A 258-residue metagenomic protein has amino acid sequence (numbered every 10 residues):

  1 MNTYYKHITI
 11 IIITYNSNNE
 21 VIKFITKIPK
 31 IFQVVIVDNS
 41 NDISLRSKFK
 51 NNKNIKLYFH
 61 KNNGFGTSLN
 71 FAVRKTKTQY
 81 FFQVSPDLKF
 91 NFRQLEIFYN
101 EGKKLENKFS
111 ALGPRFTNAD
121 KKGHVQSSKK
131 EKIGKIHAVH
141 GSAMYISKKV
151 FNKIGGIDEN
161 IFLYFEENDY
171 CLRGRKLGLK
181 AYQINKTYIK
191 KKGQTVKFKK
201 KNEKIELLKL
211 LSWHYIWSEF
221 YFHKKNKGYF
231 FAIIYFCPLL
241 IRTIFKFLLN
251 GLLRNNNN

Functional and structural regions predicted by a protein language model:
I12-K30: Short, well-formed alpha-helical segments that are part of the catalytic scaffolds of diverse glycosyltransferases
D38-R46: A conserved acidic beta->alpha catalytic loop
F59-T76: Glycine-rich, basic loop-to-helix element that forms the pyrophosphate-binding segment of sugar-nucleotide handling
F81: Short aromatic/hydrophobic "clamp" motif used to bind/position activated sugar donors
K89-H124: Conserved donor NDP-sugar-binding/catalytic core segment of glycosyltransferases
A143-I146, V150-G155, N160-Y188: A short, conserved alpha-helix in the catalytic core of glycosyltransferases
Q183-E206, E219: Active-site donor/metal-binding and catalytic loop motifs of nucleotide-sugar-dependent glycosylation enzymes
E203-N258: Non-catalytic, C-terminal membrane-associated alpha-helical segments of glycosyltransferases
